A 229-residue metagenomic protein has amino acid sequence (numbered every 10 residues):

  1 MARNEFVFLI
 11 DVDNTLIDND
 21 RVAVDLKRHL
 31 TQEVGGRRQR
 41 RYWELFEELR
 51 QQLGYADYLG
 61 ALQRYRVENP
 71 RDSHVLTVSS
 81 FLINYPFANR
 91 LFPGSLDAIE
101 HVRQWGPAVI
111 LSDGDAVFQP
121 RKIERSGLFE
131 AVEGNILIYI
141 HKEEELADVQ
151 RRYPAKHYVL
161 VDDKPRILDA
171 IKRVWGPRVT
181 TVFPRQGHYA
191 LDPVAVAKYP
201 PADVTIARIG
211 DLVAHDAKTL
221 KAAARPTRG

Functional and structural regions predicted by a protein language model:
M1-E44, V67-E68: Active-site neighborhood of HAD-like aspartate-dependent phosphohydrolases
M1-E5, E124-L160, K164-G229: Asp-based, Mg2+/Mn2+-dependent phosphohydrolase catalytic module
D11-V12, L111, V161, P184: Short hydrophobic segments within beta-strands
T15, V22, A116-V117, R166 (+1 more regions): Conserved Rossmann-like nucleotide-cofactor binding loop
L16, A108, L160: Conserved SAM-binding loop
V22, E33-R37, F46-I83, H101: A metal-dependent, Asp-based hydrolase signature
L59-G60, R64, S80-I110, E143-D148: Short, acidic loop-to-helix structural element flanking the phosphoryl-transfer center in phosphate-processing enzymes
L96-V109, D113-L137: Substrate-recognition/cap helix-loop segment adjacent to the acidic, metal-dependent catalytic center of Asp-based
